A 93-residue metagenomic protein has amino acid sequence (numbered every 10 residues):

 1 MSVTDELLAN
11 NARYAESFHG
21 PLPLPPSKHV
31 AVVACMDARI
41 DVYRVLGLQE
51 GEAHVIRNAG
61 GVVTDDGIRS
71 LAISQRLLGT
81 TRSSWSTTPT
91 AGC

Functional and structural regions predicted by a protein language model:
M1-V63: Short, conserved "active-site rim" segments that organize catalytic pockets and cofactor/ligand binding
G51-C93: Short HxH-centered metal-ligating active-site micro-motif
